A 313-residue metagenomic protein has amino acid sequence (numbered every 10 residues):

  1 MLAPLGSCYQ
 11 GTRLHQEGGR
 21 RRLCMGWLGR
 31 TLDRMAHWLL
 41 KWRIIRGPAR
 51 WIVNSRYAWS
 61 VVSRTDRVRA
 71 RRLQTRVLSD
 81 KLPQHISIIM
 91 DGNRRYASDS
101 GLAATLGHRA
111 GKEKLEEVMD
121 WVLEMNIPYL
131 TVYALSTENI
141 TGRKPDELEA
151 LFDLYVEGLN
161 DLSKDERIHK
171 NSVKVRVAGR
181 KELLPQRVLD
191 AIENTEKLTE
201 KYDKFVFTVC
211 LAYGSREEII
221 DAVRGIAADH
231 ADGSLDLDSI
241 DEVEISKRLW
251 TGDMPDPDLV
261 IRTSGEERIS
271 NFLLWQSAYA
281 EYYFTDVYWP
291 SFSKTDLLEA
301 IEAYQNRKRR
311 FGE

Functional and structural regions predicted by a protein language model:
L2-G11, H15, G19-E313: Flexible, compositionally biased loop and terminal segments
